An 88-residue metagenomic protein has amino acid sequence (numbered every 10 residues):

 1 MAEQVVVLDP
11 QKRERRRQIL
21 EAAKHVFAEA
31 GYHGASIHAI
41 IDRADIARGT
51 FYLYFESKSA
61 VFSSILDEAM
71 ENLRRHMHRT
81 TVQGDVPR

Functional and structural regions predicted by a protein language model:
M1-A30, S36-I46, A60: Basic, helix-initiating cap at the start of DNA-binding domains
E21, E71, P87-R88: Amphipathic alpha-helical segments that line or abut small-molecule/effector binding pockets and mediate allosteric
G31-Y32, L53: Helix-turn-helix/winged-helix DNA-binding modules
Y32, S63-S64, R74: Short, Lys/Arg-enriched C-terminal cap helix and immediately downstream tail that follows
I46-F55: Short hydrophobic/aromatic patch on the recognition helix
F55, F62-A69: Alpha-helical DNA-contacting segments of helix-turn-helix folds
S64, H78-R88: Hydrophobic alpha-helical connector segments
E68, N72-T80: Solvent-exposed, charged/polar functional surfaces in cytosolic regulatory/catalytic domains
